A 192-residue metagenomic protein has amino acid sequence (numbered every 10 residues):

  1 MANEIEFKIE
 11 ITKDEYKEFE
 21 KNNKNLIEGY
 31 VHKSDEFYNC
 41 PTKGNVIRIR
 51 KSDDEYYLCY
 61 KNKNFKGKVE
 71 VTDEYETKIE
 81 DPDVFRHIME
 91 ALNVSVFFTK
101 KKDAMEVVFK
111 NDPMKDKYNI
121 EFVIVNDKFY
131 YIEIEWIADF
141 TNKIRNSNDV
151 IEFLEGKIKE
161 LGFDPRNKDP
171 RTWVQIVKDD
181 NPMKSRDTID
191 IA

Functional and structural regions predicted by a protein language model:
M1-K115, F163-A192: N-terminal strand-loop-strand beta-hairpin
F98-I144: Conserved, surface-exposed functional patches that form binding/active-site neighborhoods
D139-I176: Mixed-charge, glycine-accented linear interaction segment located at domain edges/termini
